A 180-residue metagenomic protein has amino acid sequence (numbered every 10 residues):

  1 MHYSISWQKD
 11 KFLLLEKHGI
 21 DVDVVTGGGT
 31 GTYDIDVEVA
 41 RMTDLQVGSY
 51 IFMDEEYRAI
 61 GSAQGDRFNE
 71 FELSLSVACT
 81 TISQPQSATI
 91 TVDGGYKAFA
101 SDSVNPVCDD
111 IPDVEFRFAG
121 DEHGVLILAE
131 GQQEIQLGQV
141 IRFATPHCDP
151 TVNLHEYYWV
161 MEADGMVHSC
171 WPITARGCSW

Functional and structural regions predicted by a protein language model:
M1-S62: Active-site loop/helix belt of alpha/beta enzymes
S4, N69-E72, V114-R117: Short Gly/Pro-enriched turn/cap motifs at secondary-structure boundaries
K17-G19, V37-E38, L73, S83-Q84 (+2 more regions): Solvent-exposed alpha-helices and their adjacent loops that cap or buttress functional pockets in soluble metabolic
H18, D23, T43, G48 (+5 more regions): Structural beta-strand/beta-sheet cores of well-ordered domains, especially the beta-sheet scaffolds that support
G19-D34, S62-A78, L128, S169: Short secondary-structure transition/capping segments
E38-A40, A63-N69, A129-Q136, D164: Short, glycine- and charge-enriched coil/turn segments that flank and shape catalytic ligand pockets
S49-D109: Internal helical hairpin/lid segments
Q84-W180: C-terminal accessory subdomain/extension
